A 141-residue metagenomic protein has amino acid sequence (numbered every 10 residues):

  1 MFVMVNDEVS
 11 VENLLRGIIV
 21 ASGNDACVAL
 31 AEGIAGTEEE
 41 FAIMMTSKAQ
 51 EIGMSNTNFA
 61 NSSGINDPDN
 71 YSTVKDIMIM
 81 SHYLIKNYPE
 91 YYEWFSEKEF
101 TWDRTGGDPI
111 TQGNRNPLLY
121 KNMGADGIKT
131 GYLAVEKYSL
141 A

Functional and structural regions predicted by a protein language model:
M1-M78, I85: Active-site-adjacent loops and short helices of periplasmic peptidoglycan-processing enzymes
M54-N58, N66-A141: Domain-terminus/edge residues, biased toward the C-terminal soluble/receptor-binding domains of extracytoplasmic
